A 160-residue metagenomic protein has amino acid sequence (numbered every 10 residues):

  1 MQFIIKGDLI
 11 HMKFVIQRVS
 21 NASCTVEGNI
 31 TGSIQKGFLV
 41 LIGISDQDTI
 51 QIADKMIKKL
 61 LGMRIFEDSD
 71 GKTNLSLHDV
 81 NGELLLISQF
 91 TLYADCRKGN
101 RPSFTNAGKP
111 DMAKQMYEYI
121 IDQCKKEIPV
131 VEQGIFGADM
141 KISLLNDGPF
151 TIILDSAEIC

Functional and structural regions predicted by a protein language model:
Q2-H11: Short, Lys/Arg-enriched N-terminal segments with co-localized hydrophobic residues within the first ~10-30 amino acids
M12-V40: Long, amphipathic alpha-helical "stalk/connector" segments that mediate intersubunit docking and mechanical coupling
Q17, G43, S88, S143 (+1 more regions): Short beta-strand segments
S20, L84, Q89-L92: Short glycine-enriched loops at secondary-structure junctions
I30-N81, A94-D122, E127: Compact, glycine-rich, soluble single-domain proteins
M56, I87, F150: Residue-level signal for inorganic ion chemistry
S69-L84, E132-L144: Glycine/charge-rich, flexible interdomain linkers and switch-proximal surface loops that mediate coupling
F104-C160: Positively charged, low-complexity, intrinsically disordered RNA-binding extensions
